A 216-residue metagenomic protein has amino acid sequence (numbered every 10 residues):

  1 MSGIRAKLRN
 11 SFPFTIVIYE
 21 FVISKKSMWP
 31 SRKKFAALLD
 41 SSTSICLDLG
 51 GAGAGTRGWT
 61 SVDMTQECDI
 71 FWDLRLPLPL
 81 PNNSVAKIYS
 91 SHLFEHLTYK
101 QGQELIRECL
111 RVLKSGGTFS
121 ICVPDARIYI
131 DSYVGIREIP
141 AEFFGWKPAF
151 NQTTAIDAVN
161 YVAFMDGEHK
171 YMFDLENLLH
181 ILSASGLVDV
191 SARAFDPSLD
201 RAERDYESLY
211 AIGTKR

Functional and structural regions predicted by a protein language model:
M1-S42: Membrane-proximal basic amphipathic "stem/tether" segments
M28-R32, C46, D174-L175, Y206: A structural signal for well-ordered alpha-helical scaffolds and beta->alpha junctions
L38, P79-L80, L182: Structural motif
S44-D131, A211-R216: Conserved SAM-binding loop
Q101-E104, E108, K114, T118-R216: S-adenosyl-L-methionine-dependent methyltransferase catalytic module, highlighting the catalytic core
